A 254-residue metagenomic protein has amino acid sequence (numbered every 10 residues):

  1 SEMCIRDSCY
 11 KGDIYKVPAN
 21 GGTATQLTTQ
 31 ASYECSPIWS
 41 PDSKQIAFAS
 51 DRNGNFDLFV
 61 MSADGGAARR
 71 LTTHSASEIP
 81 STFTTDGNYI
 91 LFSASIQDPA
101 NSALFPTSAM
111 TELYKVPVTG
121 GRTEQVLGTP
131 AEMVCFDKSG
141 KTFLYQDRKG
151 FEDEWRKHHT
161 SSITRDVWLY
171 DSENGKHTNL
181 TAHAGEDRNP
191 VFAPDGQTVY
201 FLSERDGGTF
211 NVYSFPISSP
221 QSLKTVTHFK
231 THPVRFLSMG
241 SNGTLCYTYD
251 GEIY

Functional and structural regions predicted by a protein language model:
E2-I5: Short, small-residue-biased leader/transition segments that mark boundaries at the very start of proteins
S8, T23-A24: Glycine/alanine-rich phosphate-binding loops at beta-alpha junctions
C9-Y15, T28-E34, P41, A47-F59 (+10 more regions): A flexible loop/linker signature enriched in serine peptidases of the S9 family
A19: Short, conserved catalytic or interaction motifs in soluble domains
P216-S219: Acidic/polar, low-complexity linker and loop regions
